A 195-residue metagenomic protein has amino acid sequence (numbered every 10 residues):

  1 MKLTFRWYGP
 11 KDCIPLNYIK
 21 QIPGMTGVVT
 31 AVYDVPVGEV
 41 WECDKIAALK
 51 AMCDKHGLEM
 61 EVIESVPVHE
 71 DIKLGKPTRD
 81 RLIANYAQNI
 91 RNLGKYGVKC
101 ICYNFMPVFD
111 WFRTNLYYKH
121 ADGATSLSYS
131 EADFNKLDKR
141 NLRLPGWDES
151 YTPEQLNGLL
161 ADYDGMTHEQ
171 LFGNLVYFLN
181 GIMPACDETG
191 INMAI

Functional and structural regions predicted by a protein language model:
M1-L3: Extreme N-terminal starter segment of soluble prokaryotic enzymes
R6-P10, T30-V35, S65-V68, F105-V108 (+1 more regions): Active-site beta-loop-alpha junctions enriched in small/polar residues
G9-Q21, R81-R91: Short, acidic/polar
I19, V28-T30, C53, L93 (+2 more regions): Conserved, mostly hydrophobic/aromatic
I22, V40-E61: Glycine-rich, positively charged N-terminal anion/phosphate-binding segment
I22-P23, Y96: Structural motif
A31-A47, F109-W111: Glycine-rich, proline-tolerant flexible connector loops at the mouths of alpha/beta enzymes
I72-I195: Active-site acidic/histidine proton-transfer and metal-coordination neighborhood in alpha/beta enzyme cores
